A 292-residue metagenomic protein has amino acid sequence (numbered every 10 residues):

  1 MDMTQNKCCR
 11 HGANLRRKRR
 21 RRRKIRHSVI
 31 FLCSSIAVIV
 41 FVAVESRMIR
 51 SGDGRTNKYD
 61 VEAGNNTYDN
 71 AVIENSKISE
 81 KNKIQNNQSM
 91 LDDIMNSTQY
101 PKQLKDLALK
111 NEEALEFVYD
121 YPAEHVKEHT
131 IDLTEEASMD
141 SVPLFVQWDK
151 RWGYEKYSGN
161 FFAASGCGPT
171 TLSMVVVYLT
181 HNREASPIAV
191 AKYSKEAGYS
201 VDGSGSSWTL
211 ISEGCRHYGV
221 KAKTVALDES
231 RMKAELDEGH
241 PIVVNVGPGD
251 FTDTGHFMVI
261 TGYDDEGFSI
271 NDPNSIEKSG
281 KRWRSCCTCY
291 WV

Functional and structural regions predicted by a protein language model:
M1-R26: N-terminal Lys/Arg-rich, disordered targeting/topogenic segments
K7-C8, L32, G166, G214 (+1 more regions): The N-terminal extracellular segments of secreted preproproteins, especially immediately downstream of signal
K24-Y199: Active-site-adjacent structural segments surrounding the nucleophilic cysteine of cysteine proteases and isopeptidases
V44-T56, D60, S79, P248-V292: Active-site signature of cysteine proteases
H129-L133, W208-I211, D228-K233, S285-V292: Intrinsically disordered, low-complexity boundary segments flanking structured domains
V146, N245, N271: Residues in well-ordered beta-strands of folded domains
G159-G168, N182, Y199, G203-S207 (+3 more regions): Extracytoplasmic/periplasmic, Sec-exported soluble proteins
V201-D250, G255-G267: Predominantly the structural core of cysteine protease catalytic domains
